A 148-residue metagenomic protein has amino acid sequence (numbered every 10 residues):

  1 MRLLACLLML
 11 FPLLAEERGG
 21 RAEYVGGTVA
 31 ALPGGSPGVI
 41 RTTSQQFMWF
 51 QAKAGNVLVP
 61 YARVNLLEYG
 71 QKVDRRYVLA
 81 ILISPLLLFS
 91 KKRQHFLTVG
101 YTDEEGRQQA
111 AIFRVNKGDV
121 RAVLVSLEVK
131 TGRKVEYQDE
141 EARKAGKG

Functional and structural regions predicted by a protein language model:
M1-A5: Positively charged n-region of N-terminal signal peptides that target proteins for export
C6, A31, R41, L88-S90 (+1 more regions): Sterically constrained small-residue positions within well-ordered secondary structures of folded domains
C6-A15: Hydrophobic h-region of N-terminal signal peptides that target proteins for export in Gram-negative bacteria
A15-Q46, K53: Anionic N-terminal interaction surfaces
E16-G19, L66-G148: Acidic, Ser/Thr- and proline-rich intrinsically disordered linker/docking segments of eukaryotic scaffolds
Y24-A30, P60, L82-K91: Phosphate-binding glycine-rich loops and adjacent basic patches that engage nucleotide phosphates, nucleic-acid
G35-P37, T43-Q45, V59-A62, K92-F96 (+1 more regions): Extracytoplasmic
V39-Y77: N-terminal, post-signal-peptide region of Sec/Tat-exported proteins
